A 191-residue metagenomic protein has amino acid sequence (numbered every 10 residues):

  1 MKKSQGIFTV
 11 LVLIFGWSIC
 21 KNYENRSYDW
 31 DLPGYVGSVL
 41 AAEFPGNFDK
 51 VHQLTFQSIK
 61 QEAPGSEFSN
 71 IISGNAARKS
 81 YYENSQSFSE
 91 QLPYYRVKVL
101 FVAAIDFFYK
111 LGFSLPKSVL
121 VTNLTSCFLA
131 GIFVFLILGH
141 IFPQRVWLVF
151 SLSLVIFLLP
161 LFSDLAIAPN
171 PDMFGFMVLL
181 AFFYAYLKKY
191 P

Functional and structural regions predicted by a protein language model:
M1-I19, Y23, S27: Start-transfer (signal-anchor) and selected internal transmembrane alpha helices of multi-pass inner/ER membrane
N25-V39: Alpha-helical transmembrane signal-anchor/signal-peptide segments
F44-V97: Interfacial juxtamembrane loops and adjacent helix segments that form the catalytic/substrate-binding surfaces
Y82-L92, R96, L100-T122: Juxtamembrane segments of multi-pass membrane glycosylation machinery that transfer sugars from lipid-linked donors
I105, Y109, F135-P143, L187: Membrane-water interface at transmembrane helix exits
G112-K117, I141-F150, K189-P191: Membrane-helix interface segments
V121-F142: Transmembrane-helix motifs of polytopic, lipid-linked glycan transferases
T125-S126, H140, V146, F150-L154 (+2 more regions): Multi-pass, polyprenyl lipid-linked donor-dependent membrane glycosyltransferases
